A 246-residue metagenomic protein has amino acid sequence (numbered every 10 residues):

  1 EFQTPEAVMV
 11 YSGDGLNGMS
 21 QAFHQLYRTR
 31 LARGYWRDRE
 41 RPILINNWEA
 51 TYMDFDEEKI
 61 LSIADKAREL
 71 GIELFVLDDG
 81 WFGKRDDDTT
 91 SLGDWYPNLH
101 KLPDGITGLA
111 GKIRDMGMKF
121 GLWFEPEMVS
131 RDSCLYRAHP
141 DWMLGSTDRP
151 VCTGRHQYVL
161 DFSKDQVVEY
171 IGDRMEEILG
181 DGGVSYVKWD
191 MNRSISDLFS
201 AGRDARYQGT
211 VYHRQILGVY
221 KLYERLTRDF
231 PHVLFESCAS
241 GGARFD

Functional and structural regions predicted by a protein language model:
E1-G13: Short Pro-Gly-centered flexible turn/kink motifs
F2, W36-D38, R228: A generic structural signal for short, non-catalytic loop/turn and secondary-structure boundary residues
A7, L77-G80, W189-M191, S237: Generic detector of well-ordered alpha-helical packing
A7, N47, D181: Pocket-edge structural micro-motifs
Y11-R39, M53: Acidic/polar, glycine-enriched structural segments that form the non-catalytic walls/loops of the carbohydrate-binding
S12, Y27-L31, G71, G117-F120 (+4 more regions): A generic secondary-structure signal for well-formed alpha-helical elements
W36-G172, Y186: Aromatic-lined carbohydrate-binding/catalytic grooves of carbohydrate-active enzymes
N98-G105, G111-D115, Y136-D246: Active-site neighborhood of glycoside hydrolase catalytic domains
